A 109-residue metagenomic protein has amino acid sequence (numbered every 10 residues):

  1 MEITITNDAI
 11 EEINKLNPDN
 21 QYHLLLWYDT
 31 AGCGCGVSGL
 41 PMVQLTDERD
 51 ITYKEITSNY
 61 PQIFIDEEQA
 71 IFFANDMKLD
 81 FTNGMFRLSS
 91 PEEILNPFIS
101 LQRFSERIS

Functional and structural regions predicted by a protein language model:
M1-S109: Domain-level signature for proteins that mediate thiol-based redox and metal-cofactor handling
